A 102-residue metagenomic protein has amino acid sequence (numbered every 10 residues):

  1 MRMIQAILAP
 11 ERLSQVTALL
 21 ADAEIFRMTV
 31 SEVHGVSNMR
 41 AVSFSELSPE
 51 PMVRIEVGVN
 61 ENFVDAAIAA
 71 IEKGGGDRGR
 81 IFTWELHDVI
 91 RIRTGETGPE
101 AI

Functional and structural regions predicted by a protein language model:
M1-I102: Positively charged, small/polar-rich N-terminal and surface patches that mediate targeting and assembly and bind
